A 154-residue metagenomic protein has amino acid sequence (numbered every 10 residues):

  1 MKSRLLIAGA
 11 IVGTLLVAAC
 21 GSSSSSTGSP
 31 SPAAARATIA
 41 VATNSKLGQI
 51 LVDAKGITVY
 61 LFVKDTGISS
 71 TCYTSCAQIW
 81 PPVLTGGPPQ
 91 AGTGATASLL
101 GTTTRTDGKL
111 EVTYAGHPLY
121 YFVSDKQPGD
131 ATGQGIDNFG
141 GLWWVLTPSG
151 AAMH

Functional and structural regions predicted by a protein language model:
M1-G9: Bacterial N-terminal signal peptides that target proteins for export
L15-A19: C-terminal motif of bacterial Sec signal peptides marking the signal peptidase cleavage site
G21-S23: Bacterial signal peptide processing site
S29-N44: N-terminal low-complexity, Pro/Thr/Ser-rich intrinsically disordered segments that act as propeptides or flexible
A40-T58, T104-H117: Short, low-complexity cationic-aromatic patches
V59-F62, Y120-F122: Hydrophobic core segments of beta-strands in well-ordered, beta-rich domains
S69-G101, G141-M153: A low-complexity, Ser/Thr/Gly/Pro-enriched, surface-exposed linker/loop concept that marks segments flanking
A95-A151: Extracytosolic low-complexity repeat regions of secreted or lipid-anchored proteins
